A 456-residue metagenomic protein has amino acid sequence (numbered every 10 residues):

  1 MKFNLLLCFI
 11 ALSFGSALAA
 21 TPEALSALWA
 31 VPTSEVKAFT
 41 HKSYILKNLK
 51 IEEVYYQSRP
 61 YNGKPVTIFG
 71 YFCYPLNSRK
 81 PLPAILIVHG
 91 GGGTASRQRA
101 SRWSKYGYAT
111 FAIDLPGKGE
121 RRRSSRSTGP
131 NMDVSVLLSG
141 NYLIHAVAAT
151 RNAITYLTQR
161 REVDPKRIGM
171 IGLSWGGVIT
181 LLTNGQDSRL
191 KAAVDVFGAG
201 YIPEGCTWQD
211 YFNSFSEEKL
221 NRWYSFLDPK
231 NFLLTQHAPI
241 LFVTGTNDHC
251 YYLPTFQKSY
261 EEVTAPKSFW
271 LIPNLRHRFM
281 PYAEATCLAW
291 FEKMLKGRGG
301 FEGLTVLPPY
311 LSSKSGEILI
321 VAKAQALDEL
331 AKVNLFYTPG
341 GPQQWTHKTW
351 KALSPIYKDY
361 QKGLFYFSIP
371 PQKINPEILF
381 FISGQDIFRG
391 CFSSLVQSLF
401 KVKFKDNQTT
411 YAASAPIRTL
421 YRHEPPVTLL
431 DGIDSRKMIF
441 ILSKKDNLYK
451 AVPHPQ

Functional and structural regions predicted by a protein language model:
P32-R79: N-terminal cap/lid segment of alpha/beta-hydrolase-fold proteins
R59, V88-T94: Active-site glycine-rich loops that stabilize anionic/oxyanionic intermediates across multiple enzyme folds
K80, G129-L173: Gly/Ser-rich "nucleophile elbow"/oxyanion-hole loop immediately N-terminal to the catalytic nucleophile in hydrolases
G93-A148, A199-Y211: Cap/lid segment of the alpha/beta-hydrolase catalytic domain
N152-R222: Primarily recognizes the serine-hydrolase "nucleophile elbow" in alpha/beta-hydrolase and SGNH/GDSL folds
Q236, F242-T244: Short beta-strand/loop motif that positions the catalytic acidic residue of the alpha/beta-hydrolase fold
V263-R278: Catalytic histidine neighborhood in serine/cysteine hydrolases with alpha/beta-hydrolase-type architecture
A283, F291-Y337, K351-L364, P370: Surface beta-strand/loop "capping" patches
